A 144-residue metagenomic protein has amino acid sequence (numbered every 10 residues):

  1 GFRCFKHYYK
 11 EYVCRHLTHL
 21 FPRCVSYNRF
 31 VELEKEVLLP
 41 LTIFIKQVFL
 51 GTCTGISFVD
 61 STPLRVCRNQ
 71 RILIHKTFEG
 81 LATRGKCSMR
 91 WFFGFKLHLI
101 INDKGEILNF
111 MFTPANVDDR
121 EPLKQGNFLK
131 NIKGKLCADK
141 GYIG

Functional and structural regions predicted by a protein language model:
G1-G144: Short alpha-helical elements
